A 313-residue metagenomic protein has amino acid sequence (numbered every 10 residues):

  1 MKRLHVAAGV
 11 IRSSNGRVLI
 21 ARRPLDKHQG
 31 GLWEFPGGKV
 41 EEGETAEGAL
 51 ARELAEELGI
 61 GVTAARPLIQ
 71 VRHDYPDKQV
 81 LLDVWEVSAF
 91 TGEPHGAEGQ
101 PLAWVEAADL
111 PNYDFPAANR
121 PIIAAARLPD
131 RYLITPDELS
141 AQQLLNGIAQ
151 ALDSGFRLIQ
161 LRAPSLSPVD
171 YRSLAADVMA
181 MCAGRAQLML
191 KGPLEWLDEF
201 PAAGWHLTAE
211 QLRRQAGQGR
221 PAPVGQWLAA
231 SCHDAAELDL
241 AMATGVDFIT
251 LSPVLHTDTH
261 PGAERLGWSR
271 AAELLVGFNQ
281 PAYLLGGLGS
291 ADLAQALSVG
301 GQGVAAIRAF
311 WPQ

Functional and structural regions predicted by a protein language model:
M1-V18, Q70: Conserved N-terminal beta-strand and adjoining loop/helix that marks the start of the Nudix/MutT-like hydrolase domain
R17-E57, L68-I69, Q187: Conserved Nudix-box catalytic region and its N-terminal flanking loop in Nudix hydrolases and closely related
V71-E93: Active-site-adjacent beta-strand/loop module that shapes the phosphate/pyrophosphate-binding cleft
V84-E86, P94-R127: NUDIX/MutT-family hydrolases
L128-Q143, W227-C232: Active-site mouth loops of central-metabolism enzymes
F156-P221: N-terminal active-site wall of soluble small-molecule enzyme domains
R172-G192, G217-D234, A263-G289: Alpha-helix-loop-beta-strand connector modules within alpha/beta enzyme cores
A209-Q218, F248-G262, G287-Q313: Glycine-rich phosphate-binding active-site loops on the catalytic face of alpha/beta enzymes
